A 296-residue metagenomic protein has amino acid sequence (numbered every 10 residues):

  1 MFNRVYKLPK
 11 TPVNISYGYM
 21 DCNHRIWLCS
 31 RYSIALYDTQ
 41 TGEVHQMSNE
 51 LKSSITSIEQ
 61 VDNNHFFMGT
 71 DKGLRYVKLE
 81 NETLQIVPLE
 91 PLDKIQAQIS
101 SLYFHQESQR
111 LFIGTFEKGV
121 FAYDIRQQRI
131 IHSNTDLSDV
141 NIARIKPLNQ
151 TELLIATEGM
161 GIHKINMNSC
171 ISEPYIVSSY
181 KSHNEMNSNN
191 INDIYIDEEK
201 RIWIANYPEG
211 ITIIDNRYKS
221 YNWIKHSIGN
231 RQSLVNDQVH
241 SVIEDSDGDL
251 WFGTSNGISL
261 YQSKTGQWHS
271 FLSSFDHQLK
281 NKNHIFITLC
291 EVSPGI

Functional and structural regions predicted by a protein language model:
M1-I296: Carboxylate-rich, polar loop motifs that coordinate divalent cations or form catalytic acidic clusters
